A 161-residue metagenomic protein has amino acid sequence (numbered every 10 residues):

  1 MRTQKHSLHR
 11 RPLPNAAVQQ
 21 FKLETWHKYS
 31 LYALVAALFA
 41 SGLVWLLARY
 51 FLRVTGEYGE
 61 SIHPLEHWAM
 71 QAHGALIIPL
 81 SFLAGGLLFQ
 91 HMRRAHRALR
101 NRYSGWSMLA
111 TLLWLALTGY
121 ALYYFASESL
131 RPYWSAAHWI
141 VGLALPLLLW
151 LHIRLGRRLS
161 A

Functional and structural regions predicted by a protein language model:
M1-A161: Membrane-embedded alpha-helical bundles that constitute the cytochrome b-like, heme-associated redox core of multi-pass
